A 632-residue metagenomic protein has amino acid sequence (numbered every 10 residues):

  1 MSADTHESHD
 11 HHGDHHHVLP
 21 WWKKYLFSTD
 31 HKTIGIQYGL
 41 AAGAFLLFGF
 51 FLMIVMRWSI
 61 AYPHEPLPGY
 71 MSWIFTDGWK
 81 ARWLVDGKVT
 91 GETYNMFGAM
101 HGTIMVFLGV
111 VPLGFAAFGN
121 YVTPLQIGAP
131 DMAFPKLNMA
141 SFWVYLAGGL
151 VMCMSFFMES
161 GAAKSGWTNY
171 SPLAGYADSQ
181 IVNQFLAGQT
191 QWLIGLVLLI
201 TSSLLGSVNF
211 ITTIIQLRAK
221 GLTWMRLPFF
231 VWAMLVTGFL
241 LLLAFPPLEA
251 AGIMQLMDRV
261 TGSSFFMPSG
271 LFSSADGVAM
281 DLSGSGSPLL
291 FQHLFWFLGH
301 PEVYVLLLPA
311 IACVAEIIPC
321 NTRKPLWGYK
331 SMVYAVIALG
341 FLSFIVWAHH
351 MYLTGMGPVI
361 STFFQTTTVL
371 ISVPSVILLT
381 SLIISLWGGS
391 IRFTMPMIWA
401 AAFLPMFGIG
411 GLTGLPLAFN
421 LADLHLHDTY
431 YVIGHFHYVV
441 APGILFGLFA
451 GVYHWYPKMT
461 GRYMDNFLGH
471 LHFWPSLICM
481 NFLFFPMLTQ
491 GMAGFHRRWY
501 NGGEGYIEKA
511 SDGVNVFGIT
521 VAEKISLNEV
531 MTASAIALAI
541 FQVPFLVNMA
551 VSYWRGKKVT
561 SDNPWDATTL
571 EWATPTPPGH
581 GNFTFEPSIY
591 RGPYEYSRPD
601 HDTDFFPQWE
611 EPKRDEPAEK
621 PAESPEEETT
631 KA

Functional and structural regions predicted by a protein language model:
S2-A632: Membrane-embedded and interfacial regions of multi-pass energy-transducing membrane proteins
